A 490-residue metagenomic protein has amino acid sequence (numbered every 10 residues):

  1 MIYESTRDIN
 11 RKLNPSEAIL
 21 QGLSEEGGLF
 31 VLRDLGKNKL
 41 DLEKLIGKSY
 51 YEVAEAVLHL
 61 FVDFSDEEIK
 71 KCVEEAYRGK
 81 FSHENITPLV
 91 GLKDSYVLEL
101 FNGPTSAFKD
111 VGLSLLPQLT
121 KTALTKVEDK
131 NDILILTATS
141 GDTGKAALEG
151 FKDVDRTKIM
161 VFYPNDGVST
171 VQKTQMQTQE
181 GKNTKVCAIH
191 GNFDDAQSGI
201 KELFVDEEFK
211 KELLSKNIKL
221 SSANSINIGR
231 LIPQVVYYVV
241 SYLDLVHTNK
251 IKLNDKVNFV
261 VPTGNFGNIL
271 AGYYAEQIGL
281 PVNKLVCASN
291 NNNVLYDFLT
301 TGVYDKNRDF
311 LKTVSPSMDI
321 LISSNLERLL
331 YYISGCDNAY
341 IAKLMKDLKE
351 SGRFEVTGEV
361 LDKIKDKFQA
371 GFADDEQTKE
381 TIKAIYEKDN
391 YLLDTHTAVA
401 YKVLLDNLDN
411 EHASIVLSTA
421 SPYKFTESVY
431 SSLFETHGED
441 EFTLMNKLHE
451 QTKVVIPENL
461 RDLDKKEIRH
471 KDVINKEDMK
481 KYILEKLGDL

Functional and structural regions predicted by a protein language model:
M1-L490: PLP-dependent amino-acid enzyme catalytic core
